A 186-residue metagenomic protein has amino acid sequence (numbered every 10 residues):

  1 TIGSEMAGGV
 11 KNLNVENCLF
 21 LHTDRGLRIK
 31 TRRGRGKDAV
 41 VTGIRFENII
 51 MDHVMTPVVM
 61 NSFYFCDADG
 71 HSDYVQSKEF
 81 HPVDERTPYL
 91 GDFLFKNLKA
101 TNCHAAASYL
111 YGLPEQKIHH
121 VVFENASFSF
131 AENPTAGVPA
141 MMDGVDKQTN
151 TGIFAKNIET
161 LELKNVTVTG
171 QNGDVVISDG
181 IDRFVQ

Functional and structural regions predicted by a protein language model:
T1-Q186: Extracellular/periplasmic carbohydrate-active domains that bind, remodel, or depolymerize complex polysaccharides
